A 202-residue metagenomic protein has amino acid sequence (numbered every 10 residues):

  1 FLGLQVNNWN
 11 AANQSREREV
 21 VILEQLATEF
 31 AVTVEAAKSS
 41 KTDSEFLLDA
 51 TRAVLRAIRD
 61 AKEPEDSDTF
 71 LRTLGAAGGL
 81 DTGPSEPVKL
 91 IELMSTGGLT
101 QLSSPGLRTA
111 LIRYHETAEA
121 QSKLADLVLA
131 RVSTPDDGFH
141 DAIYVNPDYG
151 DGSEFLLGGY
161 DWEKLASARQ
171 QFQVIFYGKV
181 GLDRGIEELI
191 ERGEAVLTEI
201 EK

Functional and structural regions predicted by a protein language model:
F1-L2: Extended, hydrophobic alpha-helical segments in both membrane/secreted and soluble proteins
Q5-K202: Long, hydrophobic alpha-helical segments that serve as membrane-spanning/inserting helices
